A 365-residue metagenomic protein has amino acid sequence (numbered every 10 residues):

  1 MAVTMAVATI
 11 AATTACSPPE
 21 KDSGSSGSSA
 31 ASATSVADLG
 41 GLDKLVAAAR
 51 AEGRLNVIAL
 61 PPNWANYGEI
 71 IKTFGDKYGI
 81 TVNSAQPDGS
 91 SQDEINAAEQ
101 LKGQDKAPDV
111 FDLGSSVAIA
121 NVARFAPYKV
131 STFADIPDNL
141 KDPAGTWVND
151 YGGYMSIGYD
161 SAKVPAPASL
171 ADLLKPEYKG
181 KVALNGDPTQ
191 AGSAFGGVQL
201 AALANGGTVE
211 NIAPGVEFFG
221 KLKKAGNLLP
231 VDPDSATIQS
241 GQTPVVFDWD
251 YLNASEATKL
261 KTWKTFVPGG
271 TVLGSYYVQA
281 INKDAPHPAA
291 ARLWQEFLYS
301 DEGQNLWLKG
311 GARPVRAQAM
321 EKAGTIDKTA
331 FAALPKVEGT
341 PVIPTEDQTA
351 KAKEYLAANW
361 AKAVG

Functional and structural regions predicted by a protein language model:
M1-T14: Sec-dependent bacterial lipoprotein signal peptides
A12-S29: Bacterial lipoprotein signal-peptidase II cleavage site
G24-L42, R50-E69, Y277: Extracytoplasmic "Venus flytrap"
N56-I71, N83-E99, D105-Q242: Extracytoplasmic ligand-binding site segments that recognize negatively charged/polar headgroups
S116-V122, Q239, P244-T262: A ligand-binding cleft/hinge motif common to bilobed small-molecule-binding domains
G152-S156, V216-K221, N227, L260-A285 (+1 more regions): Periplasmic-binding protein-like
L273, Y277, I281-P341: Mature extracytoplasmic/periplasmic domains
A323-G365: Extracellular/periplasmic bilobal clamshell ligand-binding domains
